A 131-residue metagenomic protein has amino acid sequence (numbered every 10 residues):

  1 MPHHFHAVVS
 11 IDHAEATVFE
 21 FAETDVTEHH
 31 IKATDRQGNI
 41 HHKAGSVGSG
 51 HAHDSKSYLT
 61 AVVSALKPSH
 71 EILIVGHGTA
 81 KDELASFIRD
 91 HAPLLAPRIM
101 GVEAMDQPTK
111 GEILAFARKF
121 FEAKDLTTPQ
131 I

Functional and structural regions predicted by a protein language model:
M1-I131: Terminal alpha-helical anchor/extension segments at protein ends
